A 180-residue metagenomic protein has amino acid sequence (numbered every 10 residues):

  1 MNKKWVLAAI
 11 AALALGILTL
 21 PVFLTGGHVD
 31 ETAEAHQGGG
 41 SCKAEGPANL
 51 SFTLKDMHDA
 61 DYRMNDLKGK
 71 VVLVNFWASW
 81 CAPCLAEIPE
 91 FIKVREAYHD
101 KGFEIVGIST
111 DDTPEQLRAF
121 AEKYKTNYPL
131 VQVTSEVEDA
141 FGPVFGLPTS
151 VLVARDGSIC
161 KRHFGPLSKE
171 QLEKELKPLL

Functional and structural regions predicted by a protein language model:
M1-S51: N-terminal targeting signals for export/organelle localization
E45-G46, S51-V72, R95, F141: A short beta-strand-turn-helix
K68, F76-K93: Conserved redox-active cysteine motifs that mediate thiol-disulfide chemistry, especially di-cysteine Cys-X(1-2)-Cys
K68-K70, D100, T126-N127: Active-site acidic short loop of glycosyltransferases
V71-V72, F103, P148: Alpha/beta-hydrolase fold active-site loops
L73-N75, G107, V151-L152: Hydrophobic beta-strand core positions in alpha/beta domains
L85-Y124, V133-A140: Structural microenvironment flanking redox-active thiols in thiol-disulfide oxidoreductases
A119-N127, Q132-L179: Thiol/disulfide oxidoreductase modules built on the thioredoxin-like
